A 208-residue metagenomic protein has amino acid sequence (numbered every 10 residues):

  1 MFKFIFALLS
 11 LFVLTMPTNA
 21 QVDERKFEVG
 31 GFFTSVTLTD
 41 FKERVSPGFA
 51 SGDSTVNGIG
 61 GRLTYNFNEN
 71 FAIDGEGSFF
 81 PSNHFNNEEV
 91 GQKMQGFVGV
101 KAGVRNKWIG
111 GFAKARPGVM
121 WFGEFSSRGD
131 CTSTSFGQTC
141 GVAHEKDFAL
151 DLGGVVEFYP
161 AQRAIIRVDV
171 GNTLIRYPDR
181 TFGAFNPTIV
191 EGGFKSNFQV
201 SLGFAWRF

Functional and structural regions predicted by a protein language model:
M1-R25, F208: Cleavable N-terminal export/targeting peptides
Q21, G30, S35, R62-L150 (+2 more regions): Gram-negative (and chloroplast) outer-membrane scaffold detector with strong preference for beta-barrel transmembrane
E24, S54-G58, N66: Short, surface-exposed loop/turn motifs at beta-strand boundaries within globular domains
S35-I59, E145-K146: Surface-exposed strand-loop-strand hairpins of Gram-negative outer-membrane beta-barrel proteins
F41-V45, N87, F125-G129, P178-F182: Outer-membrane beta-barrel and related beta-rich outer-membrane complex signature in Gram-negative bacteria
E43-P47, N83, T134-C140, G183-T188: Extracytoplasmic loops and strand-loop junctions of Gram-negative outer membrane beta-barrel proteins
A161-F208: Predominantly the C-terminal beta-signal and adjacent terminal strand-loop region of outer-membrane beta-barrel
